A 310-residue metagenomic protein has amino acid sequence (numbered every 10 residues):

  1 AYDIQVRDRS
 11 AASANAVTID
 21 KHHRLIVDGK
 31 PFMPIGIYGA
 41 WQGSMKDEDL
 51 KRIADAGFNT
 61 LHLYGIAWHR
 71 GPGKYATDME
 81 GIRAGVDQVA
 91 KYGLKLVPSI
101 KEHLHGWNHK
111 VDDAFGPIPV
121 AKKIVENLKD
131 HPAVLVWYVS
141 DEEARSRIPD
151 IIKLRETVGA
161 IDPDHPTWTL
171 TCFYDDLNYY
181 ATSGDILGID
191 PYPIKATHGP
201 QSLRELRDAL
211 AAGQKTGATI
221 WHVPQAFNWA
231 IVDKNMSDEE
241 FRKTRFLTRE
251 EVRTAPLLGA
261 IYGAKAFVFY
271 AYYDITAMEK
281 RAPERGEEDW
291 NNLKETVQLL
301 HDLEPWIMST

Functional and structural regions predicted by a protein language model:
Y2-T310: Glycan-processing catalytic domains of CAZymes
